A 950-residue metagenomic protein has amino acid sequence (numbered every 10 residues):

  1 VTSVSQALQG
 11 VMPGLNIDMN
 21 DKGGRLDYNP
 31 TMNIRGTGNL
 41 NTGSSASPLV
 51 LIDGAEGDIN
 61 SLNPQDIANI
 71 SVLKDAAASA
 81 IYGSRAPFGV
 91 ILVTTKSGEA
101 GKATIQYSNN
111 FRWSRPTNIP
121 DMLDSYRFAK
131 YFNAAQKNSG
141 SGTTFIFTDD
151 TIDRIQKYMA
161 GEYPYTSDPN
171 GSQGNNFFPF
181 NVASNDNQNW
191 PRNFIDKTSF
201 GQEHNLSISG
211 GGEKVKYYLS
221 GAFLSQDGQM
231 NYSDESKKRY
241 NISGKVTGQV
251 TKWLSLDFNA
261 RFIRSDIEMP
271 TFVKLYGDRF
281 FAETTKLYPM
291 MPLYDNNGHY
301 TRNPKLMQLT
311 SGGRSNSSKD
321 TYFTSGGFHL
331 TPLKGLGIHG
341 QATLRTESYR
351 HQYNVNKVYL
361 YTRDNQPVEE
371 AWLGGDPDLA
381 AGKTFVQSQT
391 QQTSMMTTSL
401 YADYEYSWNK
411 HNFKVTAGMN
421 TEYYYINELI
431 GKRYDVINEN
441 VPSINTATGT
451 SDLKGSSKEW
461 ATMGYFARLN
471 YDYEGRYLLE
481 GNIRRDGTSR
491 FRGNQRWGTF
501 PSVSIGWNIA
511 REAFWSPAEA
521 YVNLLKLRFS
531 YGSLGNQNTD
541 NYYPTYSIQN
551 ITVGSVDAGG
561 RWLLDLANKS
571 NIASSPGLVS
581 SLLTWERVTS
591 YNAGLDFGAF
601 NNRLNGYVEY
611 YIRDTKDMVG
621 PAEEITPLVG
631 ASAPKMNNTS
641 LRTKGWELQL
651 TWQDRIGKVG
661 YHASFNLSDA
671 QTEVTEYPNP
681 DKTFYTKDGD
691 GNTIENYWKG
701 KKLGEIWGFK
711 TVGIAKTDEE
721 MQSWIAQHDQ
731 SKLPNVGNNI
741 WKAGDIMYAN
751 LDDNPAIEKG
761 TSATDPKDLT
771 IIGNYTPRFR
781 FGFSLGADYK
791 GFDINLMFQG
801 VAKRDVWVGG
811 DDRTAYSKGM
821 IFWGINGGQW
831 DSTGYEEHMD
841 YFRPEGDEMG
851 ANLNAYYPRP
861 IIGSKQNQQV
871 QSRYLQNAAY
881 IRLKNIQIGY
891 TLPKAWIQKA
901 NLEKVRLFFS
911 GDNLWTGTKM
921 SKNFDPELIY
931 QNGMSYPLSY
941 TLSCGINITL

Functional and structural regions predicted by a protein language model:
V1-S243, S255-D257, F323-T324, Y359 (+8 more regions): Short, small/polar-rich motifs associated with maturation and membrane association, primarily at protein termini
G14, K216, Y789-G809: Glycine-rich phosphate/pyrophosphate-binding loops and their adjacent beta-strand/loop elements at enzyme active sites
A46-S47, K245-R264, Y300-V355, Q366-E369 (+2 more regions): Extracellular/periplasmic, surface-exposed regions of secreted and cell-surface proteins
I52, K157-S209, Y218-S220, L224 (+7 more regions): Outer-membrane beta-barrel transmembrane strand signature
Q106-N181, Y542-T545, N550-V556, R655-G773 (+2 more regions): Conserved small-residue
M122-L123, V355-V358, G431-D435, P680 (+3 more regions): Short Gly/aromatic-enriched secondary-structure transition segments
I267-F280, Y677-T683, P844, K919: Low-complexity intrinsically disordered tracts that form flexible linkers/tails across taxa
L360-R363, W372, V801-R906: Extracytoplasmic gating/loop element in the C-terminal half of outer-membrane beta-barrel translocons and assembly
